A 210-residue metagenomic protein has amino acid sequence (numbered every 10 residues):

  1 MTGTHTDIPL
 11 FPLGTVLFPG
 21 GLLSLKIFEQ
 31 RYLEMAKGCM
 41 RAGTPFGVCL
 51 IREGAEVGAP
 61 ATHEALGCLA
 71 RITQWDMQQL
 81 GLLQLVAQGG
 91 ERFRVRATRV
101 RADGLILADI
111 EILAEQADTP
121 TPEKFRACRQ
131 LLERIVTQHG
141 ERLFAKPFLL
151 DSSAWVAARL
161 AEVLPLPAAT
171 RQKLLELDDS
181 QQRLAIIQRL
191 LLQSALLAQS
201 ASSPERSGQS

Functional and structural regions predicted by a protein language model:
M1-S210: N-terminal low-complexity, acidic/polar interaction/targeting segments
